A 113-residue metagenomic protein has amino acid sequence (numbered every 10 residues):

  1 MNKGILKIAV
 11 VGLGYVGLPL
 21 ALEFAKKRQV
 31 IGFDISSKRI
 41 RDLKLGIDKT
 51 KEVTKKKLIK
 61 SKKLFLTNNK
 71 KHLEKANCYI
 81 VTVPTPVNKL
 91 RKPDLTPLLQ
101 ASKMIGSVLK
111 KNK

Functional and structural regions predicted by a protein language model:
M1-K113: Structural/interface elements that position substrates and couple domains in central-metabolism enzymes
